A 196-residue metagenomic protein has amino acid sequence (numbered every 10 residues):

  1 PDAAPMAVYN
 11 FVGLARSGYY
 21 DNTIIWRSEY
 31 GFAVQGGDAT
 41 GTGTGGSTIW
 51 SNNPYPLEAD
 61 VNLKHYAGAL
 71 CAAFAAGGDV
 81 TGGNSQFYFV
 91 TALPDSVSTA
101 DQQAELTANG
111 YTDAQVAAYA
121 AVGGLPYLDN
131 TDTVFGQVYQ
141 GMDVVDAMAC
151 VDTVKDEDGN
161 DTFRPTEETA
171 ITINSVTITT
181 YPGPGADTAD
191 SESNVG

Functional and structural regions predicted by a protein language model:
P1-G196: Cyclophilin-like peptidyl-prolyl cis-trans isomerases
